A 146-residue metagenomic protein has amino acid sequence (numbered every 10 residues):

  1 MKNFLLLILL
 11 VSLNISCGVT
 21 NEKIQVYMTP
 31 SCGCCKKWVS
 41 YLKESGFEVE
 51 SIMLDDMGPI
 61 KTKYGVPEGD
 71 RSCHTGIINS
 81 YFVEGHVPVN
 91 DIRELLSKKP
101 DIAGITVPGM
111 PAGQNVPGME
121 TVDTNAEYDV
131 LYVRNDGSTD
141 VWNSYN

Functional and structural regions predicted by a protein language model:
M1-K2, G18: N-terminal hydrophobic targeting signals that begin at the initiator methionine
F4-L13: Sec-dependent N-terminal signal peptides
L13, M28-S31, G69: Secretory pathway export signals and precursors
V19-S45: Local sequence-structure signature of Cys/Sec-based thiol-disulfide redox active-site neighborhoods
E22, F47, P100-A103: A structural micro-motif
S31, W38, M53-D56, P88-I92: Stable alpha-helical elements in mature extracytoplasmic
K43-S80: N-terminal, post-signal-peptide region of Sec/Tat-exported proteins
G69-N146: Thiol/selenol-based redox catalytic cores and closely related redox-interacting motifs
